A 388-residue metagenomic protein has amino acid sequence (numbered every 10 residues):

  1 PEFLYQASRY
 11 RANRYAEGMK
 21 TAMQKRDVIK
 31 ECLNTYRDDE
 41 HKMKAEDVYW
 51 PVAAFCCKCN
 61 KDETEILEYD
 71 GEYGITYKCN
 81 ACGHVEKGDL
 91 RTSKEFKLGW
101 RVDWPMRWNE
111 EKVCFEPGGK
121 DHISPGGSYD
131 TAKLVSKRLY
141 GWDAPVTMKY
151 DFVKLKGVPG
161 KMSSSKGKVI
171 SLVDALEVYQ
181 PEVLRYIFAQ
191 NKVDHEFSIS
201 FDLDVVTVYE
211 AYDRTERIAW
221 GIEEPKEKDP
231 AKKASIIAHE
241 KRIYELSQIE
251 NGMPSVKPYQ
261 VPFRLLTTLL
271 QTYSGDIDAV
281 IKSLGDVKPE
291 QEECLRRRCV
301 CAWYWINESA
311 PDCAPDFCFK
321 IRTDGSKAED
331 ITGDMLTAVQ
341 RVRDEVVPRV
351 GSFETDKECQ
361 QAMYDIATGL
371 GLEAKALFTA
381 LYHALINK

Functional and structural regions predicted by a protein language model:
E2-L172: Active-site cores that bind ATP or allylic diphosphates and position pyrophosphate for catalysis
R9, G119-I123, K166, A175 (+8 more regions): Generic amphipathic alpha-helical segments used as scaffolds and interaction surfaces in large, multi-domain proteins
Y10, Y77, Y150-F152, Y186 (+3 more regions): Aromatic side chains
K20-D27, E31, A54-C57, K61 (+14 more regions): A broad, structural surface signal
K30, D38, P51, I277-K388: Basic, alpha-helical terminal appendages of large translation-related enzymes
K87-R101, W220-A234, Q340-E354: An acidic intrinsically disordered interaction segment
S124, Y129, D151-A310, I386-K388: Catalytic adenosine-cofactor/nucleotide-binding cores of aminoacyl-tRNA synthetases and other
W142-D143, E182, E373: Short coil/loop linkers at secondary-structure junctions
